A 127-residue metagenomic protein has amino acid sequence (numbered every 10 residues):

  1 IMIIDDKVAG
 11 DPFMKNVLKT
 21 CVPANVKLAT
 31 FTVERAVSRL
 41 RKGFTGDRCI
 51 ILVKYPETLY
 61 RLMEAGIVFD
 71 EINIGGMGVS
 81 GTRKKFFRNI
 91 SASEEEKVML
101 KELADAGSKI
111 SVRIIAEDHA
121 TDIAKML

Functional and structural regions predicted by a protein language model:
I1, V22-N25: Peripheral peptide segments
I1-F13: Glycine-rich phosphate/pyrophosphate-binding loops and their adjacent beta-strand/loop elements at enzyme active sites
V8-D11, A36-V37, T58-L59, V79-T82: Short gly/pro/ser/thr-enriched loop/turn and capping motifs at secondary-structure boundaries
F13-C21, K42-G46: Glycine-rich loop at the start of a catalytic domain that most often binds anionic cofactors/ligands
K19-V22, E102-A104: Short, conserved catalytic or adaptor-binding loops enriched in Gly and charged residues
A24-K27, A106-S108: A short helix-to-beta-strand connector/capping loop
L28-G75: Ordered, amphipathic secondary-structure segments that act as subunit-interaction surfaces in large macromolecular
P56, A65, F69-L127: Glycine-rich, aromatic-bearing surface loops/beta-hairpins
